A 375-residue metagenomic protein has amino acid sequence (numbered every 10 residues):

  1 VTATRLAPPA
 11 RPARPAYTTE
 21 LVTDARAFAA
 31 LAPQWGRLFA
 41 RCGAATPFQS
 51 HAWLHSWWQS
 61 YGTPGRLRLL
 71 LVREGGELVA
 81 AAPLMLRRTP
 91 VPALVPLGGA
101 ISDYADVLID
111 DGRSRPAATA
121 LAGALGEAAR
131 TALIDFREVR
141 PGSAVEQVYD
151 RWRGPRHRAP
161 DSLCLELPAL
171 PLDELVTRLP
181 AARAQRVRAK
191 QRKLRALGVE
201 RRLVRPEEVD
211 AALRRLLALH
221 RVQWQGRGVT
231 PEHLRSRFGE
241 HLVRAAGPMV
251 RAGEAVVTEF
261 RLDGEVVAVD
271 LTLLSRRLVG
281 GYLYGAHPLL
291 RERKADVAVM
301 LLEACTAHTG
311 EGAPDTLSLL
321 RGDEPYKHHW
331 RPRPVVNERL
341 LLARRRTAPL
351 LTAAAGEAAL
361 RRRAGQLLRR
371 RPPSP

Functional and structural regions predicted by a protein language model:
T2-L21, A25, E146-E174, R178 (+2 more regions): Active-site/acyl-donor-binding loops of N-acyltransferases
T18-L94, V139-S162, L170, L175-R293: A conserved beta-strand-loop-helix scaffold within acyl/acetyltransferase catalytic domains
R68, D103-A105, A132-I134, D161: Generic beta-strand structural signal
R73, S102, T119-G126, P231-T352: Aromatic (often tryptophan-rich) hydrophobic motifs at membrane interfaces
G99-R130: A gly/proline- and charged-residue-enriched helix-loop-helix capping module
G126-S143: ATP-hydrolysis module of ASCE/P-loop NTPase motor domains, specifically the Walker B Asp-Glu catalytic pair
R130, R183-A196, A358-R369: Short, cationic low-complexity segments
L133-F136, R202-L203, T316-S318: Short catalytic-loop micro-motif centered on adjacent basic/acidic residues
